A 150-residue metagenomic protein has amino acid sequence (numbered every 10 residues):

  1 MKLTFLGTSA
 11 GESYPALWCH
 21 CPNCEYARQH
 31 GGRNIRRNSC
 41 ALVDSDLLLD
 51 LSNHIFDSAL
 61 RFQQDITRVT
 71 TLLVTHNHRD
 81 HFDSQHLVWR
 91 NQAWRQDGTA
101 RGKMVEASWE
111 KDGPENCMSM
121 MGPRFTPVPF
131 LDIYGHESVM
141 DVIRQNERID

Functional and structural regions predicted by a protein language model:
M1-D150: Binuclear metal-dependent hydrolase catalytic cores
